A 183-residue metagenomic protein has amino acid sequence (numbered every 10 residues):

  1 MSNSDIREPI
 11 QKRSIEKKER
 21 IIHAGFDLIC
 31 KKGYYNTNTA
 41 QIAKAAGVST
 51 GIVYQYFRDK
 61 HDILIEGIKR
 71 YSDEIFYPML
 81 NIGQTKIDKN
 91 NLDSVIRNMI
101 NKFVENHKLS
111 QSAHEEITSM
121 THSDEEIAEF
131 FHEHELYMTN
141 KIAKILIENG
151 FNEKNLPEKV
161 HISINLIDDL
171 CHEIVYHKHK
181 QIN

Functional and structural regions predicted by a protein language model:
M1-E16: N-terminal intrinsically disordered/low-complexity leader segments
E16, R20, L28-D62, E66: Helix-turn-helix
I21-I29, F103, I167: Short hydrophobic clusters on alpha-helical segments that form packing/core surfaces in small helical domains
T39, K69-F76: Short, basic, alpha-helical segments at the C-terminal edge of helix-turn-helix-like DNA-binding modules
I65-Y71, T121, F130, H134: Alpha-helical DNA-contacting segments of helix-turn-helix folds
E66, L80-L109, E153, S163: Hydrophobic alpha-helical connector segments
T85-K89, L109, H122-E125, E135-V160: Hydrophobic alpha-helical bundle segments that form small-molecule/ligand-binding pockets
E115-I117, A128, I147-N183: Hydrophobic/aromatic-rich alpha-helical bundle segments in the mid-to-C-terminal region
